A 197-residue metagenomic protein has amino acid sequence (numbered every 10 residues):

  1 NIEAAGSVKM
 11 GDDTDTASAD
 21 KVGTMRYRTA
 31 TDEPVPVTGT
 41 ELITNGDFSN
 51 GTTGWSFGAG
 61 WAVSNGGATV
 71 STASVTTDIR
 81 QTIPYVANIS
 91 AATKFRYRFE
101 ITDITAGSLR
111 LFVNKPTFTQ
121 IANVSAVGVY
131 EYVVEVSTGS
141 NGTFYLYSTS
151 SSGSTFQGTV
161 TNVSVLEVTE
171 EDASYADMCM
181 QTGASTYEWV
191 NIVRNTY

Functional and structural regions predicted by a protein language model:
A4-V22, T29-Y175, M180-Y197: Polar, enzyme-active/binding microenvironments
